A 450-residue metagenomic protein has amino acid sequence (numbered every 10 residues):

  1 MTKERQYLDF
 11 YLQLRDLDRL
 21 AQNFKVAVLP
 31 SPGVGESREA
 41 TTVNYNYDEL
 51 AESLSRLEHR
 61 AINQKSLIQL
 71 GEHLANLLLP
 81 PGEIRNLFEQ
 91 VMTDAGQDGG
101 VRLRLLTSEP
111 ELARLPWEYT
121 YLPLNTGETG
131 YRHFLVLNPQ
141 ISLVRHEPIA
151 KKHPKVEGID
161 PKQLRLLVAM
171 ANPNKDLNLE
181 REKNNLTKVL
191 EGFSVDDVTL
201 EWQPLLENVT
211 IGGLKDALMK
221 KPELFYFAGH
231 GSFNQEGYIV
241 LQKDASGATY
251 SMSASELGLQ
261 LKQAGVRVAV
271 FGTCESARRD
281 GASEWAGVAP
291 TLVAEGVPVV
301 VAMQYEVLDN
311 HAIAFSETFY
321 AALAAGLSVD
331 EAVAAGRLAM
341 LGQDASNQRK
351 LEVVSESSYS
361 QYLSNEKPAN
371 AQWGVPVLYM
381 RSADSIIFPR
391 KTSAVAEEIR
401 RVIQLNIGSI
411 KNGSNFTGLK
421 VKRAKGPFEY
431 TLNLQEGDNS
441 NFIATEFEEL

Functional and structural regions predicted by a protein language model:
M1-Y131, I149, D160: Non-catalytic, solvent-exposed interaction/assembly segments
T107-L112, N174-K175, S232, A277 (+1 more regions): Gly/Ser/Thr-rich loops at beta-strand to alpha-helix junctions that form or flank small-molecule/cofactor-binding
L112-T120, L177-N178, R279-D280, I387-P389: Short helix/loop capping segments that flank catalytic or ligand/cofactor-binding pockets
Y131-A150, S246-A264, A325-L450: Caspase-like cysteine protease fold
N138-E147, E223-T318: Catalytic cores of nucleophile-dependent amide-cleaving enzymes
A150-A245, F271: A domain-level signal for caspase-like cysteine endopeptidase catalytic cores and their zymogen-processing architecture
